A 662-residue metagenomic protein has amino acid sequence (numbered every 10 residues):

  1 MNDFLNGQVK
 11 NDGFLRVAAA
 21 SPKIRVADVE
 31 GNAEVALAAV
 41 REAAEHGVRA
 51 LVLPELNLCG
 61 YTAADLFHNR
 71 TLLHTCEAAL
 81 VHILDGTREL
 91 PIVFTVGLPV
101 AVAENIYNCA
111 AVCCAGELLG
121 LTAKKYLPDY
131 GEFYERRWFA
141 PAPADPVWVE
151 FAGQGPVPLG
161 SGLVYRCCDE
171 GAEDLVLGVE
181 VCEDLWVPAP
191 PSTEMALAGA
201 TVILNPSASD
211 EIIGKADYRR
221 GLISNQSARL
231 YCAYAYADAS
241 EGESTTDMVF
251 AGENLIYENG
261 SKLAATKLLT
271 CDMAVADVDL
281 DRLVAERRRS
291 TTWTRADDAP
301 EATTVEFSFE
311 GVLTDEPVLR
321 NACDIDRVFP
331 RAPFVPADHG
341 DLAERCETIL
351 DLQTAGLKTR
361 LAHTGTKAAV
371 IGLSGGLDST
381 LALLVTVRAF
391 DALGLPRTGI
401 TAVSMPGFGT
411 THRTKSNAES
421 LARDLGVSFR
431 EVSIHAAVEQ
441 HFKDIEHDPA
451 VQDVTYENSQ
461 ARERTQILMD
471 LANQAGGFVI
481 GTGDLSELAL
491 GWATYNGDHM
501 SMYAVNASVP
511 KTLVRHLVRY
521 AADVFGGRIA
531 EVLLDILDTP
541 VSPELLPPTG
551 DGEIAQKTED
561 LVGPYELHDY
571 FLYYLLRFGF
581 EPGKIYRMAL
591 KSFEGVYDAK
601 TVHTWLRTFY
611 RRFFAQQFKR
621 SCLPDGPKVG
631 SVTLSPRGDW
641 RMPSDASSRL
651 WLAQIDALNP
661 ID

Functional and structural regions predicted by a protein language model:
M1-V370, R388-R397, F429: Enzyme catalytic cores with a strong preference for nitrogen-chemistry domains
N32, E173, Y231-C232, E241-S244 (+5 more regions): ATP/NTP-dependent adenylation/nucleotidyl-transfer catalytic domains that generate, transfer, or process NMP-activated
